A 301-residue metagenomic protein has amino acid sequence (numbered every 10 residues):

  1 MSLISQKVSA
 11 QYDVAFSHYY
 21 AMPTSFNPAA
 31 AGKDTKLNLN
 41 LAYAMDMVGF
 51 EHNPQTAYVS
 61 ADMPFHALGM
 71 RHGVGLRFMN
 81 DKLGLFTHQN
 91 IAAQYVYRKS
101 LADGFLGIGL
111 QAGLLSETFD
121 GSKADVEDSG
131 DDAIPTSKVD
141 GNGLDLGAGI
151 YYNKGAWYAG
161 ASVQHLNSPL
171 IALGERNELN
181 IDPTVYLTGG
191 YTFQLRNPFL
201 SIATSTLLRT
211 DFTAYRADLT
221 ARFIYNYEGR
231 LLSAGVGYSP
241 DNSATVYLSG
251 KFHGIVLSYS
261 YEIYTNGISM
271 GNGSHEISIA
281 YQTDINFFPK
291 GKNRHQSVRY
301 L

Functional and structural regions predicted by a protein language model:
M1-S2: Hydrophobic alpha-helical targeting segments used for export or membrane insertion
Q11-L301: Subset of outer-membrane beta-barrel
